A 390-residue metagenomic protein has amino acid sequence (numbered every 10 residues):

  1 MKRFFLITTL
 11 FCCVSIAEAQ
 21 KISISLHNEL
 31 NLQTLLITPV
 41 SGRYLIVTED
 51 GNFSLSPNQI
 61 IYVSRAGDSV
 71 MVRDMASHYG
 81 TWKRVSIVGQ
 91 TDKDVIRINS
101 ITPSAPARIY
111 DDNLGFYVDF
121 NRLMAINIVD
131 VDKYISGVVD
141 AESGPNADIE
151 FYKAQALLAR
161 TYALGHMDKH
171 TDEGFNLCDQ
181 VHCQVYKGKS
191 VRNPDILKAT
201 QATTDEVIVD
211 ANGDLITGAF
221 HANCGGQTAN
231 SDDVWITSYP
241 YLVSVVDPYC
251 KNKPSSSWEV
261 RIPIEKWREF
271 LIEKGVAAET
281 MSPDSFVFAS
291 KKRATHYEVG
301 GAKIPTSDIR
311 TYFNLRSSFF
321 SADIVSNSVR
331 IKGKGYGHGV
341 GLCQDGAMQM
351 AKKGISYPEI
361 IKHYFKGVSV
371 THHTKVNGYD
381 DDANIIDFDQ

Functional and structural regions predicted by a protein language model:
F4-L6, F11, I16-Q390: Conserved, single-site charged/polar hotspot
